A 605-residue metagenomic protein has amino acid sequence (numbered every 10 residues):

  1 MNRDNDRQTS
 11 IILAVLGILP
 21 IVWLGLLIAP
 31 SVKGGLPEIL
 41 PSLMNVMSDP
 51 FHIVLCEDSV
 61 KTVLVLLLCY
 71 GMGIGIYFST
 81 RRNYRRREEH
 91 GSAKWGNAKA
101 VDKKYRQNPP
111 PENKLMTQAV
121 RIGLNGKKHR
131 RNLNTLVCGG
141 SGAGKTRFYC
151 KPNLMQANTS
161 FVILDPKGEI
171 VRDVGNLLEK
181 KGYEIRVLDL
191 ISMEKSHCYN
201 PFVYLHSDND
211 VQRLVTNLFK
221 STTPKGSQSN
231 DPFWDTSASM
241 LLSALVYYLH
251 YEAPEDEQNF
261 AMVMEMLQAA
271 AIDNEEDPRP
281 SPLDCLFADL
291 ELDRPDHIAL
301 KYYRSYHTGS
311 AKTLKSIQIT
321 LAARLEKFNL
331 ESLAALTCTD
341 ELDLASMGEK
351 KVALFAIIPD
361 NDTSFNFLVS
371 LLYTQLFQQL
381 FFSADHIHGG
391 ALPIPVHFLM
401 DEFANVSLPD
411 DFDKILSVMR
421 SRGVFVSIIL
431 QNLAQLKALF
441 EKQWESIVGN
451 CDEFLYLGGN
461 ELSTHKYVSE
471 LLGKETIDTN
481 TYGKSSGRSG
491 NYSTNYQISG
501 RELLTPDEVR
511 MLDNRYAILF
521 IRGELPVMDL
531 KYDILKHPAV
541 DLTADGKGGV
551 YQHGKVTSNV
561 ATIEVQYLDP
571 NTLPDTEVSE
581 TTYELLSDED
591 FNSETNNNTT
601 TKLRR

Functional and structural regions predicted by a protein language model:
M1-A143, R147-C150, E194, S485 (+3 more regions): Basic- and hydrophobic-enriched, low-structure N-terminal and domain-boundary segments that flank ATP-binding catalytic
L43-D49, V60-E112, D208-L218, M262 (+6 more regions): Short alpha-helical interface patches
R131-V424, L439, Q443, G449 (+2 more regions): P-loop NTPase motor domains
I358, D362, E402, L430 (+3 more regions): Short loop or secondary-structure boundary microenvironments that flank and position key functional residues
L416-I518: Conserved ATP-driven motor cores of ASCE-family P-loop NTPases powering translocation/secretion/packaging/pilus
E502, D541-A544: Extended alpha-helical interface modules used as scaffolds for assembling large macromolecular complexes
